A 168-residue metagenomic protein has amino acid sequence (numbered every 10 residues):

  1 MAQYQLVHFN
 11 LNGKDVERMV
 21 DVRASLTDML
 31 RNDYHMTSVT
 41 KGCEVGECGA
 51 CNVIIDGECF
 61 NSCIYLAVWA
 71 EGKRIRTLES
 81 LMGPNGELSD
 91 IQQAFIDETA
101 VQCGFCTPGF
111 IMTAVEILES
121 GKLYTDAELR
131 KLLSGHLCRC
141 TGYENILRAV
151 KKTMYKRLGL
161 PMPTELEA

Functional and structural regions predicted by a protein language model:
M1-A168: Signature of N-terminal electron-transfer/Fe-S-associated modules in redox systems
